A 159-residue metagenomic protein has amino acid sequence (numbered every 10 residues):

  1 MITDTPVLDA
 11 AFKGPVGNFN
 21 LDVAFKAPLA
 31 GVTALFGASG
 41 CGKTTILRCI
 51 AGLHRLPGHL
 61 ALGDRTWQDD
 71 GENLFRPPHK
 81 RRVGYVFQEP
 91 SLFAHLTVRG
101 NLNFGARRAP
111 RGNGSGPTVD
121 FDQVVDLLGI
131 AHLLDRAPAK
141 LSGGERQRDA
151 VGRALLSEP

Functional and structural regions predicted by a protein language model:
L53, K80-V83, Q88-H95: Catalytic "switch" loops of ABC-type ATPases
R65-D70, S115-L133: Conserved ABC ATPase "signature" region
W67-G84, R108: ABC ATPase NBD coupling module
L96-P117, L127: ABC-type ATPase nucleotide-binding domains, specifically the catalytic core motifs of the NBD
A137-L141, E145-Q147: Conserved ABC ATPase signature
V151: Hydrophobic anchor residue at the start of the ABC signature
E158: Conserved catalytic motifs of ABC-family nucleotide-binding domains
